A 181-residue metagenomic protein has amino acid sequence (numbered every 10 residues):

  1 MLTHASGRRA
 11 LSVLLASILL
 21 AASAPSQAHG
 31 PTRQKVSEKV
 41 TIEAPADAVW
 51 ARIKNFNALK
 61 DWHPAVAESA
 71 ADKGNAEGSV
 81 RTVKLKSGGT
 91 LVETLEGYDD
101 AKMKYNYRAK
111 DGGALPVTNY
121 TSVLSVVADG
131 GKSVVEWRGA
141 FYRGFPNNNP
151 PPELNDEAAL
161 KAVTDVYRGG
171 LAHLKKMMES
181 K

Functional and structural regions predicted by a protein language model:
L2-L14: Bacterial N-terminal signal peptides that target proteins for export
S12-A22: Bacterial N-terminal signal peptides
A24-K73: Hydrophobic ligand-binding cavity/cleft-lining segments
P45-A46, R52-N55, L91, A159 (+1 more regions): Stable alpha-helical elements in mature extracytoplasmic
V49-R52, L59, R81, L95 (+3 more regions): Hydrophobic pocket/interface hotspot
N57-V92, K102: Short beta-edge strand/loop motif at the mouth of beta-sheet-based domains
G88-E136, A140-Y142: Hydrophobic-ligand binding "helix-grip"
V134, F141-K181: A conserved amphipathic terminal alpha-helix motif
